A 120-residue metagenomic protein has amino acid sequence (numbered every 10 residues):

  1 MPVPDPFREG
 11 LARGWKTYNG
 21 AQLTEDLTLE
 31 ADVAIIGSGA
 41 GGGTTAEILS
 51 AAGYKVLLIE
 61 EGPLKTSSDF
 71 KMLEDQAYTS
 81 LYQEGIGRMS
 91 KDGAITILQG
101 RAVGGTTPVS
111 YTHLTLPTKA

Functional and structural regions predicted by a protein language model:
M1-D32: Extreme N-terminal leader/targeting segments of oxidoreductases
R8-W15, A40, A52, S68: Catalytic domains of lipid- and phosphate-ester/thioester hydrolases
V33-Y54: N-terminal Rossmann-like FAD-binding beta1-loop-alpha1 element of flavoenzymes
A34, G62, P117: Anionic group-transfer/hydrolysis microenvironments
K55-E60: Short beta-strand "acidic-cap" motif of Rossmann-like dinucleotide-binding folds
E61-T106: N-terminal FAD cofactor-binding segment of flavoenzymes
V109: An anion/pyrophosphate-binding glycine-rich loop and adjacent beta-alpha core in soluble alpha-beta enzymes
T112-T118: Conserved small/polar residues in nucleotide/adenosyl-binding loops
